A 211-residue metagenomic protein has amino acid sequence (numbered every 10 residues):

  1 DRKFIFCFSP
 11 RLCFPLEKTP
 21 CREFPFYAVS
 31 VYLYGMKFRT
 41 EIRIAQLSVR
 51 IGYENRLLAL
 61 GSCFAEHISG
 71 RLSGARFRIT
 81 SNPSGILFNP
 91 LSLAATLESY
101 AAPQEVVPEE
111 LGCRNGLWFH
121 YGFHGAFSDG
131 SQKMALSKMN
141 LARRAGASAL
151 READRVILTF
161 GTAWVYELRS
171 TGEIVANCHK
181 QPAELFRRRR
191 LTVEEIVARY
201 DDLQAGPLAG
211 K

Functional and structural regions predicted by a protein language model:
F4, F24: Cationic, low-complexity basic patches in intrinsically disordered or flexible, solvent-exposed regions
F6-C7, I51: N-terminal hydrophobic alpha-helix used for membrane targeting or insertion
P10-R11, Y34: Intrinsic disorder/low-complexity segments
L33-K211: Extracellular glycan-modifying ectodomains
